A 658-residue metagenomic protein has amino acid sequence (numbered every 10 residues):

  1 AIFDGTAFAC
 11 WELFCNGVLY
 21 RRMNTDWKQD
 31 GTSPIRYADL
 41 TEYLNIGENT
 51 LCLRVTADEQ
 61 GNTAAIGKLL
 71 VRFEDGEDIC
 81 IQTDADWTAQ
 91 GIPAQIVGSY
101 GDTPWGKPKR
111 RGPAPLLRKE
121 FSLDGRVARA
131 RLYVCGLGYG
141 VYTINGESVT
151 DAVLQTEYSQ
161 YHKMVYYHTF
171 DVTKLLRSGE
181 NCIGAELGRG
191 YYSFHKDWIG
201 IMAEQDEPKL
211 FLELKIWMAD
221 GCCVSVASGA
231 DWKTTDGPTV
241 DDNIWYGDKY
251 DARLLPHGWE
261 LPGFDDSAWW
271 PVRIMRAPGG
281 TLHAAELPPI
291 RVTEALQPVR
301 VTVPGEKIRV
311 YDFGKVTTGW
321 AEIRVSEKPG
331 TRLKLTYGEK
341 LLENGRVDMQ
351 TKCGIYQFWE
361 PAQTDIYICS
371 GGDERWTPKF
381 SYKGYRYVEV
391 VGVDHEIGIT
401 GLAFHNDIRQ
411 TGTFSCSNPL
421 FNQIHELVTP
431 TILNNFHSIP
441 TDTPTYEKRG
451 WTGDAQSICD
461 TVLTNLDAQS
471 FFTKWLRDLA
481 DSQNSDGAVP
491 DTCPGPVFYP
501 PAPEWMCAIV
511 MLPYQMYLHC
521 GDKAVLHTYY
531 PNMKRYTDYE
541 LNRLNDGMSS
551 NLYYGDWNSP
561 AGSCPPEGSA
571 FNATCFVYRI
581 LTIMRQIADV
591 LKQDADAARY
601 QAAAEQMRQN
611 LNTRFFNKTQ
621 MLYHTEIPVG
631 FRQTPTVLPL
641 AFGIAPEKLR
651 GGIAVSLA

Functional and structural regions predicted by a protein language model:
A1-T445, D454, S470-T473, V489-G495 (+3 more regions): Extracellular/oxidizing-compartment recognition motifs
S148, Y191-S193, G450-A658: Active-site core of glycosidic bond-cleaving carbohydrate-active enzymes
